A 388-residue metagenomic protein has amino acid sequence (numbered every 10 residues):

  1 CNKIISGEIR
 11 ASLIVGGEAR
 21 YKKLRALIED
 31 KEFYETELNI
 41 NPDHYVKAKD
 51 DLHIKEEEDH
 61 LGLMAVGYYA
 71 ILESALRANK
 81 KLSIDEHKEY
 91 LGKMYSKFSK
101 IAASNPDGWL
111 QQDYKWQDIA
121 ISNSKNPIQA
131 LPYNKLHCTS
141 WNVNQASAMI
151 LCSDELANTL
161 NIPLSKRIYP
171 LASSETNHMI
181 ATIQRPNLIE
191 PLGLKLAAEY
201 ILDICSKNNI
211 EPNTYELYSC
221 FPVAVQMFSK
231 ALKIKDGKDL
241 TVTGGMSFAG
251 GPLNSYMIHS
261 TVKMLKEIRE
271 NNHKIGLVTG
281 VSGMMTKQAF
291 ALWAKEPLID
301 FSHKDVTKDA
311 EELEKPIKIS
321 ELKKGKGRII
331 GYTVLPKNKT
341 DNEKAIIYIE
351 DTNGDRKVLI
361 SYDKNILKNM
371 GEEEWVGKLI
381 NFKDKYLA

Functional and structural regions predicted by a protein language model:
N2-L156, I162-A249, K266, G280-S282 (+1 more regions): Conserved "HGTGT" condensation-loop signature of ketosynthase/thiolase-family condensing enzymes that catalyze
A249-M257, I268, H273: A conserved active-site cap/scaffold subdomain adjacent to cofactor or substrate pockets
G276-V278: Active-site capping/gating regions of soluble enzymes
K287: C-terminal capping/lid segments that line or modulate ligand- or cofactor-binding pockets
